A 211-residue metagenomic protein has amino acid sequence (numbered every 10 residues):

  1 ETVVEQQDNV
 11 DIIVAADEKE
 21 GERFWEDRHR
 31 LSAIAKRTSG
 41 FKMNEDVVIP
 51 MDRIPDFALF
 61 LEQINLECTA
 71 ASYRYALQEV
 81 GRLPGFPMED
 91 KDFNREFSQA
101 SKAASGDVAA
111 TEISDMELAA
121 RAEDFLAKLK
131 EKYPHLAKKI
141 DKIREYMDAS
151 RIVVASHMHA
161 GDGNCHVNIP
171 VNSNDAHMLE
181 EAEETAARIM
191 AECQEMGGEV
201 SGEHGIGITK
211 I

Functional and structural regions predicted by a protein language model:
E1-I211: Noncatalytic alpha-helical scaffold of FAD-dependent oxidoreductases
